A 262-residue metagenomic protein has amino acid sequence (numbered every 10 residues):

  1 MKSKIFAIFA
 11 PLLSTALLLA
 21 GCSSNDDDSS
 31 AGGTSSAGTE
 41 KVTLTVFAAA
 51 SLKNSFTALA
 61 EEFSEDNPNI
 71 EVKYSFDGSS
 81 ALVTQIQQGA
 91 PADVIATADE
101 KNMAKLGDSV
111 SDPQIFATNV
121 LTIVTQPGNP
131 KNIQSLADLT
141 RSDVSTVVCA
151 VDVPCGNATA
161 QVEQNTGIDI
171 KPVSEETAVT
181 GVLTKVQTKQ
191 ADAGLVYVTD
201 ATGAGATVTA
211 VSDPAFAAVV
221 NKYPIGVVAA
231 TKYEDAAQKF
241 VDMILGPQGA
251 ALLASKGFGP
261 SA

Functional and structural regions predicted by a protein language model:
M1-L12: Bacterial N-terminal signal peptides that target proteins for export
A16-G21: C-terminal motif of bacterial Sec signal peptides marking the signal peptidase cleavage site
C22-L52, T57-E61, E65, S80 (+3 more regions): Exported/periplasmic ABC-transporter solute-binding proteins
N67-V72: A generic structural motif
S80-V110, N132: Pocket-flanking alpha-helical
